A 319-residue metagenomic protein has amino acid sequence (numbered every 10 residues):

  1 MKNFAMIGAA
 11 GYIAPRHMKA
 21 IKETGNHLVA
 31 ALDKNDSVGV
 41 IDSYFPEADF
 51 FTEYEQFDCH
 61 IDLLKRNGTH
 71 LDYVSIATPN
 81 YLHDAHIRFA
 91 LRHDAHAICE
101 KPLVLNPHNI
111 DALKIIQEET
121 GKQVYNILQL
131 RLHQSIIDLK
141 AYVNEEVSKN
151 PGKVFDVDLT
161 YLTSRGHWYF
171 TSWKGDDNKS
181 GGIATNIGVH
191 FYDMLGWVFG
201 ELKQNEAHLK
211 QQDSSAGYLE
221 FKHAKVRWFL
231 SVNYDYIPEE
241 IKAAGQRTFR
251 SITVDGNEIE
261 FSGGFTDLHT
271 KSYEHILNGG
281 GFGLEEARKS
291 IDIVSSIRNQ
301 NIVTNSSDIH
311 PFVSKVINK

Functional and structural regions predicted by a protein language model:
M1-P46: N-terminal Rossmann-like dinucleotide-binding module
L28, E47, L71-V74, V147 (+1 more regions): Local beta-strand N-terminus motif with an aromatic residue
D49-I115: Beta-loop-alpha module in the N-terminal Rossmann-like domain of NAD(P)-dependent dehydrogenases, especially those
I61-R66, Y73-S75, E274-K319: C-terminal helix-rich "cap/oligomerization" subdomain common to oxidoreductases
V104-H167: A contiguous active-site-proximal alpha/beta segment in oxidoreductase catalytic domains
H167-I237, R288-D292: Rossmann-like dinucleotide-binding domain that binds NAD(P)(H)
S215-D267: C-terminal substrate-binding/catalytic lobe of Rossmann-fold NAD(P)-dependent oxidoreductases
